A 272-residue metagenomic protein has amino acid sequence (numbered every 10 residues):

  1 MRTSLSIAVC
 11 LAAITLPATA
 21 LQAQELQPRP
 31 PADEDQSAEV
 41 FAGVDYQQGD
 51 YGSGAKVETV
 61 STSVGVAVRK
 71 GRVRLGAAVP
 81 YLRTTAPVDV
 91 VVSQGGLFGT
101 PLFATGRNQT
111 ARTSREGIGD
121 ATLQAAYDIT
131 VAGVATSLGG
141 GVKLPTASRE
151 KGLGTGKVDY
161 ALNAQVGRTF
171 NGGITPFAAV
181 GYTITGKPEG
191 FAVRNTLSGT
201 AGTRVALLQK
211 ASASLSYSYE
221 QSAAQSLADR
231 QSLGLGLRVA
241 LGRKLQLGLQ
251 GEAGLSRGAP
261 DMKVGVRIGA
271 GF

Functional and structural regions predicted by a protein language model:
M1-D35: Cleavable N-terminal export/targeting peptides
A23-K187, T196-F272: Transmembrane beta-barrel domains of Gram-negative outer membranes and organellar outer membranes
F191: Active-site cleft segment of glycoside hydrolase catalytic domains centered on the general acid/base Glu
